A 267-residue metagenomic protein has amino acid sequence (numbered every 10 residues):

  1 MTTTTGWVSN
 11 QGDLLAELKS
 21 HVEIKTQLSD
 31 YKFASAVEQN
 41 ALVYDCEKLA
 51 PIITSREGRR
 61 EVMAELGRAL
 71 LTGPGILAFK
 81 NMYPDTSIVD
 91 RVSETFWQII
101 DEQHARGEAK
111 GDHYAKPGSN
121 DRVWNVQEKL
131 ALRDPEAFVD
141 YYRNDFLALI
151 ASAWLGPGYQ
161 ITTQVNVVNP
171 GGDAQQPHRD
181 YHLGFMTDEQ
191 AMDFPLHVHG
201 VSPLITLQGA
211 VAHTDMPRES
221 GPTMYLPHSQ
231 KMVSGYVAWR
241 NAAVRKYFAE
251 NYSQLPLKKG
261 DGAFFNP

Functional and structural regions predicted by a protein language model:
M1-T72: Fe(II)/2-oxoglutarate
T2-T4, A64-P74, Y83-K259: Non-heme Fe(II) oxygenase catalytic core, chiefly the N-lobe of the double-stranded beta-helix
